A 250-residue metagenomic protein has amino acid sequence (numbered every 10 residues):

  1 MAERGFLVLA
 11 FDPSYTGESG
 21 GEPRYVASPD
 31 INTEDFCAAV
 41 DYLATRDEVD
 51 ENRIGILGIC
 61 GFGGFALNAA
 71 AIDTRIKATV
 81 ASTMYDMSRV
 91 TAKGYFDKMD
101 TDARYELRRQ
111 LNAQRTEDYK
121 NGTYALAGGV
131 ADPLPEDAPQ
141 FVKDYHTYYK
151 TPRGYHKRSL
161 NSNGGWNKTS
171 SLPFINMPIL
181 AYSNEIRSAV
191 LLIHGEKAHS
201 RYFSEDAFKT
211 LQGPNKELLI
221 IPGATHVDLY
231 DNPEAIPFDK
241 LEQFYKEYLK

Functional and structural regions predicted by a protein language model:
M1-G20: Conserved alpha/beta-hydrolase
V26-D47: Alpha/beta-hydrolase active-site loop
L43, G63-T74, A207: Short glycine-enriched nucleophile-adjacent loop and the immediately C-terminal alpha-helix near the catalytic center
D47-G61: Alpha/beta-hydrolase fold nucleophile elbow
L67-K150: Alpha/beta-hydrolase-fold enzymes
I186, L192-H194: Short beta-strand/loop motif that positions the catalytic acidic residue of the alpha/beta-hydrolase fold
L211-V227: Catalytic histidine neighborhood in serine/cysteine hydrolases with alpha/beta-hydrolase-type architecture
P222-K250: Catalytic active-site module of serine/aspartate enzymes centered on a nucleophile-bearing elbow/loop
